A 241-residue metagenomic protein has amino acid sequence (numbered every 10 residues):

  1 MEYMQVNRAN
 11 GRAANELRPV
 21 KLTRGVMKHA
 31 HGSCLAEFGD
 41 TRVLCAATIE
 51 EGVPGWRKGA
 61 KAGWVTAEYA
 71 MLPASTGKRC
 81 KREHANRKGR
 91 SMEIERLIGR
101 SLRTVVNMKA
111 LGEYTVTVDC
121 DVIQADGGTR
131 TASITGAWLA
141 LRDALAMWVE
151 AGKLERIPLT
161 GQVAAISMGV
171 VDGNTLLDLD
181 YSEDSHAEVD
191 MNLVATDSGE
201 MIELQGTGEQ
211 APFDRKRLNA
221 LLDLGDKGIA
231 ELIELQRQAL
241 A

Functional and structural regions predicted by a protein language model:
M1-E37: Short, Gly/Pro- and small/polar-rich lid/capping loops
E16, K28-A30, G39-T41, K61 (+4 more regions): Short flexible coil/turn linkers enriched for glycine and charged/polar residues that connect secondary-structure
V20-T23, H29-G32, E50-V53, R103-V105 (+3 more regions): Glycine-rich, charged/polar anion/phosphate-binding loops that engage phosphate groups from diverse ligands
K21-T23, L35-E37, L44-A46, T66 (+5 more regions): Structured core elements
V26, C34-L111, M201, Q205-N219 (+1 more regions): Glycine-rich, flexible beta-strand/loop modules in the N-terminal catalytic cores of phosphate-handling
K78-R82, Y114-Q124: Glycine/charged-rich beta-loop-alpha catalytic/anionic-binding loops adjacent to active sites
R96, D119-M147: Conserved mixed alpha/beta catalytic, RNA-binding, or beta-rich assembly cores of soluble enzyme, regulatory
K109-A110, G128-A132, R142-A146, K153-A241: A structural signal for small-residue-enriched, beta-sheet-centric alpha/beta enzyme cores and oligomeric scaffold folds
